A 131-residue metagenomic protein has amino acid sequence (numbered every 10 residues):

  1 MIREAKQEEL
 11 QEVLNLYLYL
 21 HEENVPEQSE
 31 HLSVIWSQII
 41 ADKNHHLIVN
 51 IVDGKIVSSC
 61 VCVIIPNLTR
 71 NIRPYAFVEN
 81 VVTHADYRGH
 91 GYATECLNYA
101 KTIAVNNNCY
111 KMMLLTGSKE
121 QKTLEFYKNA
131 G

Functional and structural regions predicted by a protein language model:
M1-V13, P26: A short beta-loop-alpha structural element at the N-terminal edge of CoA-dependent acyl/N-acetyltransferase catalytic
L14-W36: Conserved GNAT-fold acetyl-CoA-binding loop/helix
S37-V49, F77: A short helix-loop-beta-strand connector motif used in the catalytic cores of GNAT acetyltransferases and, in some
V49, K55-I64, V82: Conserved beta-strand in the GNAT
P66-V78, R88: A conserved beta-turn-beta hairpin within the catalytic core of GNAT-like acetyltransferases that forms part
Y87, G91-Y99: Conserved acetyl-CoA pyrophosphate-binding loop and the N-cap/start of the following alpha-helix in GNAT-like
L97, A104-T116: Conserved GNAT acetyl-CoA-binding A-motif
Y127: Conserved active-site tyrosine of GNAT-family acetyltransferases
